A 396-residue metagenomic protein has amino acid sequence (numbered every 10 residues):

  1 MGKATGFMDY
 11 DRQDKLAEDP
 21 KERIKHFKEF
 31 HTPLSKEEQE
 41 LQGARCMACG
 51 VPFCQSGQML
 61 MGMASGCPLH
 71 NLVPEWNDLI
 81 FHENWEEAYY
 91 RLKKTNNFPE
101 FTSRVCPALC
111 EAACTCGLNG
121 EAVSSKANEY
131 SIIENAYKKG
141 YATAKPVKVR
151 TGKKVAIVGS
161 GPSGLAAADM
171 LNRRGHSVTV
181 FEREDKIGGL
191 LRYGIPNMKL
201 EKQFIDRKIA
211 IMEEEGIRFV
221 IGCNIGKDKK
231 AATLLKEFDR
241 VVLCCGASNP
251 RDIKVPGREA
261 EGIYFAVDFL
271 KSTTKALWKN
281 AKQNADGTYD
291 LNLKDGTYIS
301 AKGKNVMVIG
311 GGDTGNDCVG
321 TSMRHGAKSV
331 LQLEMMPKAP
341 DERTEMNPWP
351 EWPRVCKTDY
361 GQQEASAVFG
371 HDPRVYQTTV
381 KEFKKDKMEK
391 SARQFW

Functional and structural regions predicted by a protein language model:
M1-E37, L41, E129-W396: Residues forming the flavin
D19-R23, P52-Q55, L69-H70, P107-E111 (+1 more regions): Short acidic (Asp/Glu) and glycine-rich catalytic loops that position anionic groups and cofactors
I24-E40, A64-S65, L69-R104, A108 (+2 more regions): Ferredoxin-type iron-sulfur electron-transfer modules in oxidoreductases and energy-metabolism complexes
C46-C49, C54-Q58, M63, C67 (+3 more regions): Short cysteine clusters
K93, N97, E111, T115 (+3 more regions): A broad detector of the eukaryotic-type serine/threonine protein kinase catalytic domain
